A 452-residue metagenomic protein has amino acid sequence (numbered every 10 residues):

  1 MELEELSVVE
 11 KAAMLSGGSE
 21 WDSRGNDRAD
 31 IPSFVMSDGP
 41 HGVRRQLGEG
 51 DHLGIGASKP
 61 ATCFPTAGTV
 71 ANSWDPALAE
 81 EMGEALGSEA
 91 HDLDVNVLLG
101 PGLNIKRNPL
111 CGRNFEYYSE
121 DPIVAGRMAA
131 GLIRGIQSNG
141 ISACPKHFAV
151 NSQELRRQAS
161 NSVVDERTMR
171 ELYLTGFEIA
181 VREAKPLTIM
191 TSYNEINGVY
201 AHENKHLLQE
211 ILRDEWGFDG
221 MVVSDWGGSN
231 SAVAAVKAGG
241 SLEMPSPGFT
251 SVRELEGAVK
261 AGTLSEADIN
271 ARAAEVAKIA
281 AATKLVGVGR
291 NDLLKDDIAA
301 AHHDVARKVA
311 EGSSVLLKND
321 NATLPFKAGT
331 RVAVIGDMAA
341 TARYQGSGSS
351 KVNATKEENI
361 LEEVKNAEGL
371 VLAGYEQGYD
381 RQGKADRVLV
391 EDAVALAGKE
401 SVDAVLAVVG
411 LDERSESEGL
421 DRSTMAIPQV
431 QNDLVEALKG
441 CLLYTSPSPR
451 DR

Functional and structural regions predicted by a protein language model:
M1-S446, R450: Glycoside hydrolase catalytic-domain context in secreted enzymes
